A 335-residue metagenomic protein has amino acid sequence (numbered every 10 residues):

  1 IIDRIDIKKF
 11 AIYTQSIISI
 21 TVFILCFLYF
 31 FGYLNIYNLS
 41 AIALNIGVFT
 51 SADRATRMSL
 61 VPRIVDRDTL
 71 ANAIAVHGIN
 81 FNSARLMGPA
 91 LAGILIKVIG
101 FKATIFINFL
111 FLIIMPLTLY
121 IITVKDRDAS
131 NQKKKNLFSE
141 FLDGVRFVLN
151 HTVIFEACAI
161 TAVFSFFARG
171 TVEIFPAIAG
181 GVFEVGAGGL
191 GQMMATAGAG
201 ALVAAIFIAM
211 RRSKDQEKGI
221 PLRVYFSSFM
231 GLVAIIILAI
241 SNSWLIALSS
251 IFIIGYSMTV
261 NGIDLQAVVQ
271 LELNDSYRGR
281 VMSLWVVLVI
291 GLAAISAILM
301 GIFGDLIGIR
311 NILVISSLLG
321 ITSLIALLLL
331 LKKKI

Functional and structural regions predicted by a protein language model:
D3-Q15, S19-I20, I24, I36 (+3 more regions): C-terminal transmembrane bundle of multi-pass solute transporters/carriers
I36-G47, N72-D128, G188, A195-A199 (+3 more regions): Hydrophobic alpha-helical transmembrane segments
L44, R146-R169, F252-I253: Pair of pore-lining "gating" transmembrane helices in MFS-fold secondary transporters
G47-A55, S165, R169, G255-I263: Small-residue-rich segments within alpha-helical transmembrane domains of MFS-like 12-TM solute carriers
R54, R85, P89, N150 (+2 more regions): Conserved extracellular-gate-facing transmembrane-helix segments in secondary transporters
P62-L70, L271-R278: Paired intracellular helix-loop junctions of major facilitator superfamily
V76-A84, I160, L284-V289: Hydrophobic alpha-helical segments of secondary membrane carriers
K125-A159: Juxtamembrane intracellular "pre-TM" segments in multi-pass secondary transporters
